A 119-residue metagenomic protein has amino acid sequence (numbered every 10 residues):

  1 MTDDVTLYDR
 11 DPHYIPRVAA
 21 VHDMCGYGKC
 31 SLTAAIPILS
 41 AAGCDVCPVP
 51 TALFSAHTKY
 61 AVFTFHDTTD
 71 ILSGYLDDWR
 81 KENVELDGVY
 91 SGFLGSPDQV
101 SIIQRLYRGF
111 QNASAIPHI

Functional and structural regions predicted by a protein language model:
T2-I119: Ribokinase/PfkB-type carbohydrate-kinase core domain
